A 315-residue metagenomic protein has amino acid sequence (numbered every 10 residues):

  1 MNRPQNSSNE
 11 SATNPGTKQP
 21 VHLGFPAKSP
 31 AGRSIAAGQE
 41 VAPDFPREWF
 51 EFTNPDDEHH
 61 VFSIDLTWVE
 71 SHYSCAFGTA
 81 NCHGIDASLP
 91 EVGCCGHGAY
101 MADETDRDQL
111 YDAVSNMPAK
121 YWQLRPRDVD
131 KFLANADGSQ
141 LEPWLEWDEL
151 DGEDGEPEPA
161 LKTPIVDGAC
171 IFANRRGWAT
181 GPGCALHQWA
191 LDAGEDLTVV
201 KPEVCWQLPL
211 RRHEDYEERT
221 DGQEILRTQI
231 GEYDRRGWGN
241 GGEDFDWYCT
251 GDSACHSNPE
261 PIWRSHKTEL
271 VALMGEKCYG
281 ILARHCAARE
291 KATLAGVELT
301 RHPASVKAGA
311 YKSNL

Functional and structural regions predicted by a protein language model:
N2-L315: Short loop/turn segments that flank or connect secondary-structure elements
